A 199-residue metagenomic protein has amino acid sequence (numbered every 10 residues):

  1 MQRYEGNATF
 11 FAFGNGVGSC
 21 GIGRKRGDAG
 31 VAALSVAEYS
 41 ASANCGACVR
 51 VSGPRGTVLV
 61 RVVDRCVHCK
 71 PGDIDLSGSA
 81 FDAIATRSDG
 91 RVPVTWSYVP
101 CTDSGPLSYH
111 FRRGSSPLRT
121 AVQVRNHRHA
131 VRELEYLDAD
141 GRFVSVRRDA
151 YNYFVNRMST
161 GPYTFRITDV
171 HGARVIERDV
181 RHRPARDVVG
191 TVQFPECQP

Functional and structural regions predicted by a protein language model:
M1-A47, G56-V58, R65-G72, S79-P199: Mature exported/compartmentalized surface modules and terminal targeting/interaction regions
